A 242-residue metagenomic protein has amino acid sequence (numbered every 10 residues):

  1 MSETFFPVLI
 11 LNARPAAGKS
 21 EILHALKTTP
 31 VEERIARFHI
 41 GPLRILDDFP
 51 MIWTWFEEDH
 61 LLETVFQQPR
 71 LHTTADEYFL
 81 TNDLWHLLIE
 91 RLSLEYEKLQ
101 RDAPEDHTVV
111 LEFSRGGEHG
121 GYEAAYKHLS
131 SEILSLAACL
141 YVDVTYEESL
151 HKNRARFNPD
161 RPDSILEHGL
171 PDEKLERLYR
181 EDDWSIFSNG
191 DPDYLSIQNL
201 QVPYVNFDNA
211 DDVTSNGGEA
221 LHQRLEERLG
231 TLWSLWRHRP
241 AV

Functional and structural regions predicted by a protein language model:
M1-V242: Glycine-rich phosphate-binding loop of ATP-dependent small-molecule kinases
